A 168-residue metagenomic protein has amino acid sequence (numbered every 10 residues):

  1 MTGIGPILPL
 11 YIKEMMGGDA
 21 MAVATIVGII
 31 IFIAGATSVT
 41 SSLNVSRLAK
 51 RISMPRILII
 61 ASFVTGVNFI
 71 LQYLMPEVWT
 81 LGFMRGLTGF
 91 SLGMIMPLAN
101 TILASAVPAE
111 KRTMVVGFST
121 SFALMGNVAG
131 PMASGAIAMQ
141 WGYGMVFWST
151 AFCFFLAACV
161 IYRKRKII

Functional and structural regions predicted by a protein language model:
P6-T25: Short amphipathic helix-loop junctions that connect adjacent transmembrane helices in Major Facilitator Superfamily/SLC
I12-K13, L48-A49, A133-G142: Interfacial helix-cap and linker-helix signal at transmembrane-aqueous boundaries of multi-pass secondary transporters
G35-L43, N127-V128: Residue-level signature of mid-helix packing/kink "hotspots" within the transmembrane helices of 12-pass Major
T40-S53, A138: Helix-to-loop junctions at the C-terminal end of transmembrane segments in multipass secondary transporters
R56-L71, W148-A151: Structural signature of the two symmetry-related core transmembrane helices
N68, W79-T88: Paired small-residue
L74-P76: Helix-breaking motifs and short loop linkers at transmembrane-helix boundaries and internal kinks in secondary membrane
M94-V107: Intracellular juxtamembrane helix-capping segments at the cytosolic ends of symmetry-related transmembrane helices
